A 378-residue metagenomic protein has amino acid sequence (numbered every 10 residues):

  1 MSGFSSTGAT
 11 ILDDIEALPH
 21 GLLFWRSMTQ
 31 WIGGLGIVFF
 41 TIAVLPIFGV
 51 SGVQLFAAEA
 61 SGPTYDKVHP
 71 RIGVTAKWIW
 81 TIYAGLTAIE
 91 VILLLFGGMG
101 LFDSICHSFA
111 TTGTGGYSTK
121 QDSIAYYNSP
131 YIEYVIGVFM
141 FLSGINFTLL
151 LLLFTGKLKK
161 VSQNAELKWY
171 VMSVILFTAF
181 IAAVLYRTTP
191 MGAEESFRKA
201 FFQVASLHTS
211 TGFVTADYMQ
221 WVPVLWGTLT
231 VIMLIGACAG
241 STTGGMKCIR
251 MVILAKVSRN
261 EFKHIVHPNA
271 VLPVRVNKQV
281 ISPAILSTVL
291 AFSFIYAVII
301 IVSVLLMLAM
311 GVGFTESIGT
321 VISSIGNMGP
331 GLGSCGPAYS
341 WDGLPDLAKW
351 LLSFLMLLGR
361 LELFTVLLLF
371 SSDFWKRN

Functional and structural regions predicted by a protein language model:
M1-N378: Membrane-proximal intracellular helices of multi-pass ion channels
